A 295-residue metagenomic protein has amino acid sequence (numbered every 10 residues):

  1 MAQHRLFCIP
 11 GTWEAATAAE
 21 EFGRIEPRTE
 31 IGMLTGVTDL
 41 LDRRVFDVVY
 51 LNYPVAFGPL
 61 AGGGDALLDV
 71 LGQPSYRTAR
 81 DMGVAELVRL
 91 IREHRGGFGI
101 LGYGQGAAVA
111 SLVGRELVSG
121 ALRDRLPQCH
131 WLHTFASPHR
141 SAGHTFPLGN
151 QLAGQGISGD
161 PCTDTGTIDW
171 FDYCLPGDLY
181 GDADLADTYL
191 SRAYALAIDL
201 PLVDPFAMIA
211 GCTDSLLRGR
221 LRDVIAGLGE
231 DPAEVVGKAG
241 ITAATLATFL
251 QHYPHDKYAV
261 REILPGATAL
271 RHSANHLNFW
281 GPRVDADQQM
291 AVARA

Functional and structural regions predicted by a protein language model:
M1-L6: Extreme N-terminal starter segment of soluble prokaryotic enzymes
C8-I9, W13-L67, T78-E93, R115-A295: Surface cap/lid and interfacial helix-loop subdomains adjacent to catalytic sites that gate substrate access
G72-R80, G102: Short secondary-structure transition/capping motifs
R92-Y103: Alpha/beta-hydrolase fold nucleophile elbow
L101-G114: Gly/Ala-rich beta-loop-alpha elbow adjacent to hydrolase catalytic centers
